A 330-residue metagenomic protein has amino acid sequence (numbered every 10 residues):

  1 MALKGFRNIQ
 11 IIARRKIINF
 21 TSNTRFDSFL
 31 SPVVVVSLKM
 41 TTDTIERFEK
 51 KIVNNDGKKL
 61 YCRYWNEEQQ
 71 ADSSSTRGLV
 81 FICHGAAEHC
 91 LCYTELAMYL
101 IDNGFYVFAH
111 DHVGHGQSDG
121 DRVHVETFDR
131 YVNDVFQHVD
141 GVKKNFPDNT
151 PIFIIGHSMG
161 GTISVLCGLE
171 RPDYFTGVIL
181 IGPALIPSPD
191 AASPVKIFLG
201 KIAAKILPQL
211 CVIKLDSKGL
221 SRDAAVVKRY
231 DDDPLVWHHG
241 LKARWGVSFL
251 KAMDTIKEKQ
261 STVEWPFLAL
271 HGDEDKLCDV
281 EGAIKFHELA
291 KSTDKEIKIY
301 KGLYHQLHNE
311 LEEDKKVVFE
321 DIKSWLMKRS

Functional and structural regions predicted by a protein language model:
L38-Q70: N-terminal cap/lid segment of alpha/beta-hydrolase-fold proteins
R77, G85-E88: Active-site glycine-rich loops that stabilize anionic/oxyanionic intermediates across multiple enzyme folds
A87-C90, G116-F146, T150, K315-V318: Catalytic nucleophile-loop/oxyanion-hole region of alpha/beta-hydrolase and closely related hydrolase-like folds
A97-G120: Conserved alpha/beta-hydrolase
H157-L241: Alpha/beta-hydrolase-fold enzymes
V263, A269-H271, D275: Short beta-strand/loop motif that positions the catalytic acidic residue of the alpha/beta-hydrolase fold
W265, D279-E288: Short alpha-helix in the alpha/beta-hydrolase fold that links the catalytic acid
G302-S330: Catalytic active-site module of serine/aspartate enzymes centered on a nucleophile-bearing elbow/loop
